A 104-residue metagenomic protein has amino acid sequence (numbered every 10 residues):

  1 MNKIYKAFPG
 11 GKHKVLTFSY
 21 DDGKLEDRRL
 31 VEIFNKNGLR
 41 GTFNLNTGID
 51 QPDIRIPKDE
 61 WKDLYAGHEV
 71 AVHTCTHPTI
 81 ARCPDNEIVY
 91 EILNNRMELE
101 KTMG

Functional and structural regions predicted by a protein language model:
M1-F18, D53-I56: N-terminal pre-catalytic segment of deacetylase/amide-hydrolase enzymes
L25-R29: Short, well-ordered alpha-helical microsegments
E32: Active-site neighborhood of HAD-like aspartate-dependent phosphohydrolases
N35-G104: Metal-dependent polysaccharide deacetylase catalytic core of the NodB/CE4 family, i.e., the active-site-bearing domain
